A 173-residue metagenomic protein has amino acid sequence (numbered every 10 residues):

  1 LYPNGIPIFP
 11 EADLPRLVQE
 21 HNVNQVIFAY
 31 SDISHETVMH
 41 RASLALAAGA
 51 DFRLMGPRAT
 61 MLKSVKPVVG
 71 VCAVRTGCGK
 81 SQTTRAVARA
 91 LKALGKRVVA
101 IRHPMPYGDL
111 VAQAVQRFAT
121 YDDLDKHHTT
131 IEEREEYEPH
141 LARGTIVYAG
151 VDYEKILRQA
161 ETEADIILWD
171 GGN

Functional and structural regions predicted by a protein language model:
L1-N24: A solvent-exposed beta-alpha-beta segment
P7-D13, R53-M55, Y148-G150: Short acidic-hydrophobic, aromatic-tinged amphipathic segments that line or gate anion-handling sites
Q19, G70, Q82, R89-N173: Flexible phosphate-sensing "switch/lid" loops adjacent to ATP/NTP-binding sites across phosphate-transfer
N24, K66-V74, Q116: Short, surface-exposed amphipathic charged segments that create phosphate/polyanion-binding patches used for binding
N24-Q25, I166: Structural motif
A29-V69: Extreme N-terminal, non-catalytic leader segments that precede Walker-type/kinase nucleotide-binding cores
P57, V74, H103: Cofactor-binding loop segments of dinucleotide-utilizing enzymes, especially the Rossmann-like FAD- and NAD(P)+-binding
C78-G79: Conserved glycine(s) of the Walker
